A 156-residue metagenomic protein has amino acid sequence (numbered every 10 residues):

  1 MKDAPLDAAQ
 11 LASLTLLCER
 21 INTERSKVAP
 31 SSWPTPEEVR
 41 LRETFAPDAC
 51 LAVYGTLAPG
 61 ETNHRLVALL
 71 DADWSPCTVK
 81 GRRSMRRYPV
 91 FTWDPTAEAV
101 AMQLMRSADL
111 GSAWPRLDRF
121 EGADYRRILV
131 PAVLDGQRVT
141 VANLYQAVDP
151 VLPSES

Functional and structural regions predicted by a protein language model:
M1-S156: Glycine-aromatic micro-motifs
